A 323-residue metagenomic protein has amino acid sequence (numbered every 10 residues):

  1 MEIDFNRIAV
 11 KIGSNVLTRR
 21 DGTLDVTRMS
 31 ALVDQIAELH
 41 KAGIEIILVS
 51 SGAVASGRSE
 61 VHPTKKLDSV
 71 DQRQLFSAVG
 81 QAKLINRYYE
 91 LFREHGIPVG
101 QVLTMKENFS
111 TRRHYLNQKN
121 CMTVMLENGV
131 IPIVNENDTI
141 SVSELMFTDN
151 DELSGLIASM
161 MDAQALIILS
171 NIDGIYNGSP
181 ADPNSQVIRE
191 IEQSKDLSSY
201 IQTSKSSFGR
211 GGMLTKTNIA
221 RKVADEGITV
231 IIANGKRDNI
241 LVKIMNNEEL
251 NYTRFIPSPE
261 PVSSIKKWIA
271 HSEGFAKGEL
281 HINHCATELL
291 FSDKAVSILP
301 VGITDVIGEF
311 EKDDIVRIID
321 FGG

Functional and structural regions predicted by a protein language model:
M1-K66, V70-P98, V102-G323: C-terminal catalytic "cap/lid" subdomain
